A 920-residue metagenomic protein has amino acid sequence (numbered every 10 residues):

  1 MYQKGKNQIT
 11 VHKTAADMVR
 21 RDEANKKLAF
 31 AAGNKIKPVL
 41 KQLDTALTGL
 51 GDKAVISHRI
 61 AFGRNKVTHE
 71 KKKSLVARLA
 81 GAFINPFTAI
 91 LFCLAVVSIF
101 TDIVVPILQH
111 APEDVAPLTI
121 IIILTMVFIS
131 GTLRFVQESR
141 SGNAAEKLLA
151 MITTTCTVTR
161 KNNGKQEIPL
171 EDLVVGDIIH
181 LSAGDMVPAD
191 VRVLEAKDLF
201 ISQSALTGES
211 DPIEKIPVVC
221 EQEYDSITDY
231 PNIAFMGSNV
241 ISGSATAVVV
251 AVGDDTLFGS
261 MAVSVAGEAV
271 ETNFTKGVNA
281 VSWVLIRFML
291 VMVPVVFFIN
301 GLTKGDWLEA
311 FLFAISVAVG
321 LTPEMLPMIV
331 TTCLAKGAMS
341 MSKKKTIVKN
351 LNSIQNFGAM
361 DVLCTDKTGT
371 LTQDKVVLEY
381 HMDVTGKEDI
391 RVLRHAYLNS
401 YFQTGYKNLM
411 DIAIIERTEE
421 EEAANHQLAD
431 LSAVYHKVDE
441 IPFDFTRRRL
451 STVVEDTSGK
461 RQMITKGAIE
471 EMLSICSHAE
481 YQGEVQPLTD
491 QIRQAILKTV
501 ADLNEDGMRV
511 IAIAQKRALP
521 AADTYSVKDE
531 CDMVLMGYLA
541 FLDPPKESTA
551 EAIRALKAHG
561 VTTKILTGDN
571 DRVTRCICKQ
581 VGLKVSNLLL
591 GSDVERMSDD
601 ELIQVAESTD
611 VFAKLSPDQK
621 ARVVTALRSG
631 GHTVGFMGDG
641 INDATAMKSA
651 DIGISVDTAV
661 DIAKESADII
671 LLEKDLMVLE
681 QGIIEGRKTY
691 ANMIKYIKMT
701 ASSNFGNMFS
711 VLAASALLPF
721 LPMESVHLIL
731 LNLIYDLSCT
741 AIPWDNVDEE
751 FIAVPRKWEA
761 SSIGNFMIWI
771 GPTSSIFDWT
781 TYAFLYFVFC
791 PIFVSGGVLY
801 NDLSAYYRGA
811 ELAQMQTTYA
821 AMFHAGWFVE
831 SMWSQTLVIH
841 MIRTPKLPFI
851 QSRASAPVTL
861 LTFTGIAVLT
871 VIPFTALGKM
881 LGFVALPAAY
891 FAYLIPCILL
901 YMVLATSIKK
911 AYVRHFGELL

Functional and structural regions predicted by a protein language model:
M1-K165, E171-V174, I179-V187, R192-F200 (+5 more regions): Non-lumenal N-terminal regulatory segments of integral membrane proteins
R64-V96, G142, T157, K165 (+8 more regions): Soluble-to-membrane junctions at the N-terminal ends of transmembrane alpha-helices in multi-pass ion-transporting
C93-I122, V284-T322, A335, M339-K345 (+5 more regions): Helix-interface capping motifs at the ends of transmembrane segments in multi-pass membrane proteins
D114, T119-T153, R160, A269-T365 (+5 more regions): Hydrophobic alpha-helical transmembrane segments
F200, L206, P217-E221, Q373-H395 (+4 more regions): Basic, amphipathic juxtamembrane/active-site segments that coordinate anionic phosphate or diphosphate groups
I233-I241, N356-L535, F541, R554 (+6 more regions): Cytosolic catalytic regions of ATP/NTP-dependent phosphoryl-transfer enzymes
V296, N300, P327, K336 (+4 more regions): Membrane-embedded transport module
N732, Y786-C790, V794-Y806, A821-L920: C-terminal transmembrane module of polytopic membrane proteins
